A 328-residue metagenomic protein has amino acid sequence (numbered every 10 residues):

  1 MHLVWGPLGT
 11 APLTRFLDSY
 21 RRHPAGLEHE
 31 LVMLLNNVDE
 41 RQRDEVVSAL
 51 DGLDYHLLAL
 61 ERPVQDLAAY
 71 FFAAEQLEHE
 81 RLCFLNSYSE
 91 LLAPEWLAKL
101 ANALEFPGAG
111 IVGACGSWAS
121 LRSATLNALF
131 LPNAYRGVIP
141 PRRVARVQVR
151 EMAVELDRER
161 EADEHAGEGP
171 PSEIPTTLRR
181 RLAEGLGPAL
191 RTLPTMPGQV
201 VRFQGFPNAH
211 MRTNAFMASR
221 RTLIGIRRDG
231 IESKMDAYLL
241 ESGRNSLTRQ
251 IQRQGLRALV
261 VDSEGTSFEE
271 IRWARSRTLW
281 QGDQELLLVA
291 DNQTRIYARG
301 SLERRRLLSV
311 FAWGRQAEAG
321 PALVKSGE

Functional and structural regions predicted by a protein language model:
P7-P24: Short, well-formed alpha-helical segments that are part of the catalytic scaffolds of diverse glycosyltransferases
Y20-L58: Acidic donor-binding segment of Leloir-type glycosyltransferases
E61-A68, L92: A short, glycine-/small-residue-rich helix N-cap motif at loop->alpha-helix starts within glycosyltransferase
F71-R81: Active-site nucleotide-sugar/metal-binding loop of Leloir-type enzymes
H79-E80, P207-D229: Conserved nucleotide-sugar donor-binding and metal-coordinating catalytic region shared by glycosyltransferases
E80-E90: Short beta-strand-to-loop acidic/aromatic patch adjacent to the donor-nucleotide binding site
L92-L131: Conserved donor-nucleotide/metal-binding helix-loop-beta segment in metal-dependent transferases, i.e., the alpha-helix
G230-E328: C-terminal catalytic/acceptor-binding lobe
